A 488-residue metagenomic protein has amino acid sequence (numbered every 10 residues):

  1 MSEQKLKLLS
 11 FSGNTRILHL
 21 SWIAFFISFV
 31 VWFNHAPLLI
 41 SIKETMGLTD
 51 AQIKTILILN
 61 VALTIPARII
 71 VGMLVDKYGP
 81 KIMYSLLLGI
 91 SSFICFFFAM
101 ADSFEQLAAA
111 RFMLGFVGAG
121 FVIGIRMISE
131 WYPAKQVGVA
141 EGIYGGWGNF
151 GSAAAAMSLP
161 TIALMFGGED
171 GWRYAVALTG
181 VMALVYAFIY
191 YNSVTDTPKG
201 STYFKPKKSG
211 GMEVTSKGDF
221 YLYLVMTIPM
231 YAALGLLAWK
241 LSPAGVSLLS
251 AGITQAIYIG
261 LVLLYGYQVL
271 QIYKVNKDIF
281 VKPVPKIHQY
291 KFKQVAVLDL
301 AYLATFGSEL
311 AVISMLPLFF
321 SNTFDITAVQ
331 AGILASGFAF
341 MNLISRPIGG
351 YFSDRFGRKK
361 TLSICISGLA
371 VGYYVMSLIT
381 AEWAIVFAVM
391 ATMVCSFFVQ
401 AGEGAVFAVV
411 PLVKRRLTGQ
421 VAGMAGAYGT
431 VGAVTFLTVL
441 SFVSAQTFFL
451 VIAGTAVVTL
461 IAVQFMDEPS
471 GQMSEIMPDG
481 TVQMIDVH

Functional and structural regions predicted by a protein language model:
R16-D50, P66, V71, A155 (+1 more regions): Extracytoplasmic
H35-P37, T227-T254, K293-S336: Extracytoplasmic gate region of multi-pass secondary transporters
P66-E105, S353-K359: Conserved MFS/SLC helix-loop-helix module at the cytosolic interface between two early adjacent transmembrane helices
G89-D102, S367-E382: C-terminal ends and interior cores of transmembrane alpha-helices in multi-pass membrane transporters/permeases
A110-W147: Cytoplasmic helix-loop-helix junction between adjacent transmembrane helices in 12-TM secondary transporters
A119-P133, V399-K414: Intracellular juxtamembrane helix-capping segments at the cytosolic ends of symmetry-related transmembrane helices
G138-A163, A422-F436: Glycine-rich segments within core transmembrane alpha-helices of 12-TM secondary carriers
G180-Y203, I228-P243, Y258-K277, T459-P469: C-terminal membrane-cytosol helix-exit motif in multi-pass small-molecule transporters
